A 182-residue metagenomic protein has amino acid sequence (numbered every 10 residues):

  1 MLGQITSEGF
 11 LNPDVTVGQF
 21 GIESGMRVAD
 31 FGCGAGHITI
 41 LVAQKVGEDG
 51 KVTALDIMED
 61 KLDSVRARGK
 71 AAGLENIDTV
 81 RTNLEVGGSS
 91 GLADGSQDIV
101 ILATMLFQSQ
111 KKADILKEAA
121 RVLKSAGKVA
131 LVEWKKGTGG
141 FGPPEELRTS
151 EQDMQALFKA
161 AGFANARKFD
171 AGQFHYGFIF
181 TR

Functional and structural regions predicted by a protein language model:
S7-M26: Conserved alpha-helix/loop element of class I SAM-dependent methyltransferases that forms part of the SAM/SAH-binding
A29-F31, A35-G88: Class I SAM-dependent methyltransferase SAM/SAH-binding core
V46-G47, S109-Q110, L123-S125: Helix-to-beta-strand junctions that scaffold the AdoMet/dcAdoMet cofactor pocket in Class I SAM-dependent enzymes
G88-I99: A short acidic, Gly/Pro-enriched loop at the edge of an enzyme's catalytic core that lines a small-molecule cofactor
Q97-K112: A short SAM/SAH-binding and catalytic strip from SAM-dependent methyltransferases
A113-K128: A short glycine-rich, Lys/Arg-flanked "PGG" loop and its adjoining helix->strand segment in the class I
A130-L157: Conserved class I S-adenosyl-L-methionine
A164-R182: Core SAM-dependent methyltransferase catalytic element
